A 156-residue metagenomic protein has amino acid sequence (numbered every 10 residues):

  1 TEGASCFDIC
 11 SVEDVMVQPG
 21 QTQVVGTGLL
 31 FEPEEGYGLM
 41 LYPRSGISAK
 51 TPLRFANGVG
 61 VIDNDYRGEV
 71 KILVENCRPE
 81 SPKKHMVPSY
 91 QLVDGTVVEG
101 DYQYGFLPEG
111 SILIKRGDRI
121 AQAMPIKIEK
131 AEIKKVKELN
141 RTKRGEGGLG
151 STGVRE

Functional and structural regions predicted by a protein language model:
T1-E156: DUTPase catalytic domain/fold
